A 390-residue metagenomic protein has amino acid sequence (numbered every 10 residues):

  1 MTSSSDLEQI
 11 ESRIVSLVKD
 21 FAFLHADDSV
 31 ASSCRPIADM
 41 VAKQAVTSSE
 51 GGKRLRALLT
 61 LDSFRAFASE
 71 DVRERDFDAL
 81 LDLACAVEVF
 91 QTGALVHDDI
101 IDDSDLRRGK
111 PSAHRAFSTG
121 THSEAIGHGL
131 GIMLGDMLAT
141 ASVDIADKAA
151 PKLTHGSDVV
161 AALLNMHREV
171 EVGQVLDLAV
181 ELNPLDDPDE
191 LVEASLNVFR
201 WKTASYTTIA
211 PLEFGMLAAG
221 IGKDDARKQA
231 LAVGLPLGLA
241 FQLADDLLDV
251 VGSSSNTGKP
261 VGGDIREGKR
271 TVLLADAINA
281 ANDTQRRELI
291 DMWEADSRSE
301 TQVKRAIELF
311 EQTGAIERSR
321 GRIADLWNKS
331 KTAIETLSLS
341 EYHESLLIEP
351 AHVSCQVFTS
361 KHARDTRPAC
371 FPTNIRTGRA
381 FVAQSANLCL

Functional and structural regions predicted by a protein language model:
M1-V87, T92, V96, I100-E124 (+6 more regions): Conserved N-terminal diphosphate/IPP-binding helix and adjacent helical/loop segment of trans-prenyltransferase domains
V30-C34, S48-R56, I132-D136, T140 (+1 more regions): All-alpha helical catalytic cores of prenyl diphosphate-utilizing isoprenoid enzymes
L59, S142, G173, L274 (+1 more regions): Residue-level signal for inorganic ion chemistry
D62-A68, S142-A149, A210-A219, A277-A281 (+1 more regions): Well-ordered alpha-helical scaffold segments within catalytic/enzyme domains
L80-D105, L164-E171, E213-M216, R227-S255 (+2 more regions): Active-site alpha-helical segments that house and flank conserved acidic catalytic motifs for diphosphate chemistry
R107-G135, D187-A204, K228-A232, S254-A280 (+2 more regions): Divalent-cation-assisted or electrostatically stabilized phosphate/pyrophosphate-binding catalytic cores
R305-F371, I375: C-terminal charged capping/lid subdomain of soluble metabolic enzymes
Q384-L388: Short, intrinsically disordered C-terminal tails of secreted or membrane-associated proteins
